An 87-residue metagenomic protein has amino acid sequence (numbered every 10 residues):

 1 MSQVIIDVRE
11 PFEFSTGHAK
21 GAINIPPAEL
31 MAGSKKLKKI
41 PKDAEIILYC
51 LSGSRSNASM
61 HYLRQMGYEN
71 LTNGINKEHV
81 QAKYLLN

Functional and structural regions predicted by a protein language model:
S2-V4, V8-I47, L51-N87: Rhodanese-like catalytic fold shared by cysteine-dependent sulfurtransferases and DSP/PTP-type phosphatases
